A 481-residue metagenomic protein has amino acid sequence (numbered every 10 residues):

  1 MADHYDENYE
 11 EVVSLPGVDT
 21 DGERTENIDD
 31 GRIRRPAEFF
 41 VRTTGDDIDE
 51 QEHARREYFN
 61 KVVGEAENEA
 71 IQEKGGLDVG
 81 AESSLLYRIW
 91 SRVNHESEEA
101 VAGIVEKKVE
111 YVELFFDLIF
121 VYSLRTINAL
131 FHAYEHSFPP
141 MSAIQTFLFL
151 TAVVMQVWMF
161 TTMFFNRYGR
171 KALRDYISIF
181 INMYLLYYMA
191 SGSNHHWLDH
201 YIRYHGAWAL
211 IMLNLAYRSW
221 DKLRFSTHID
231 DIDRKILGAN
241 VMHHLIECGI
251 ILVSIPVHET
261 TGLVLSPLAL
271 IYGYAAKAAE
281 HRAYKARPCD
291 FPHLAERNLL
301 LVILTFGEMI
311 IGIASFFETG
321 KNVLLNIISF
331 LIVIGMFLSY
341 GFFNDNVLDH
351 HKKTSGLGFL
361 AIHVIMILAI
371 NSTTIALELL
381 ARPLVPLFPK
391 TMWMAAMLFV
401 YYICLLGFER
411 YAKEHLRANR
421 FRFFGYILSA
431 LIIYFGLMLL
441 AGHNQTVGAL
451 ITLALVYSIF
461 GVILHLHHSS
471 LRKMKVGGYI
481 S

Functional and structural regions predicted by a protein language model:
M1-V13: PEST-like, low-complexity acidic/proline-rich intrinsically disordered segments, predominantly at protein N-termini
V12, P16-R125, T146-Y168, A172-D199 (+2 more regions): Predominantly late transmembrane helices and immediately cytosolic-facing juxtamembrane segments
V109, N128-P139, T161: Membrane-interface helix-loop junction between the first two transmembrane segments
Y134-S142, H228-D231: Intrinsically disordered, low-complexity coil segments
H443-V447: Structured surface patches comprising rigid loops and adjacent beta-strands/short helices at the edges of well-ordered
